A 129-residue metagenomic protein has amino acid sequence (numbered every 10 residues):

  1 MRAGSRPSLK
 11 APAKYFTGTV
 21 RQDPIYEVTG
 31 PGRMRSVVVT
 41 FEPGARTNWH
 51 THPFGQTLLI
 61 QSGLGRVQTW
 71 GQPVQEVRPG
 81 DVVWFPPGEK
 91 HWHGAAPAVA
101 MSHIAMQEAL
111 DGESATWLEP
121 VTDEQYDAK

Functional and structural regions predicted by a protein language model:
M1-R33, S114-K129: A short, N-terminal "cap"/entry segment at the start of jelly-roll beta-barrel domains of the cupin/DSBH fold
R21-P24, R35-H52: Conserved short histidine dyad/triad with adjacent acidic residue
T47-W49, V67-Q68, K90-P97: Short beta-strand His + acidic residue motifs that chelate non-heme Fe in jelly-roll/DSBH and cupin folds
H52-R66, W70-G71: Glycine- and acidic-residue-biased ligand/ion/polar-headgroup-sensing regions
G71-G88: Short acidic-glycine-tyrosine-enriched beta hairpin
W84, A98-W117: A short hydrophobic beta-strand segment most commonly corresponding to one strand of the jelly-roll/cupin
